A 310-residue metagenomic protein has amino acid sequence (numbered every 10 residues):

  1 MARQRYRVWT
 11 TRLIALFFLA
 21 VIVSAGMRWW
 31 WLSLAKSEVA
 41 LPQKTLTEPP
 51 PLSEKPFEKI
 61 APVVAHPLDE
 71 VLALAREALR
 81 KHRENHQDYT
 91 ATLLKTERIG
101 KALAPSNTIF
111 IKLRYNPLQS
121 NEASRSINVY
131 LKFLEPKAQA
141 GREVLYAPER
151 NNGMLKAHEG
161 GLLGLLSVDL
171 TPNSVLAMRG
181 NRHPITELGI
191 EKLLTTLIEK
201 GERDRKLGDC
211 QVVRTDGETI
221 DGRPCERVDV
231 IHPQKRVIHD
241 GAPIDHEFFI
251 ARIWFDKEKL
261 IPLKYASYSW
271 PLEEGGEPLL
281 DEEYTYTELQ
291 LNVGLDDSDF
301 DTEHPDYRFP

Functional and structural regions predicted by a protein language model:
M1-R3: Short, low-complexity, Lys/Arg-enriched N-terminal segments of secretory-pathway carbohydrate enzymes
R5-A15, V23, M27-L41, K132-K137 (+2 more regions): Gly/Pro-enriched, hydrophobic low-complexity segments that function as extracytoplasmic propeptides/linkers
L34-K59: Juxtamembrane proline-rich low-complexity "stalk" or linker regions positioned immediately after a signal peptide
E48-P56, L68-A75, E84-Q87, P172-L176 (+2 more regions): A broad, low-specificity signal for short, low-complexity segments enriched in glycine/proline and polar/charged
H66-L163: N-terminal mature ectodomain segment of secretory-pathway/periplasmic proteins
